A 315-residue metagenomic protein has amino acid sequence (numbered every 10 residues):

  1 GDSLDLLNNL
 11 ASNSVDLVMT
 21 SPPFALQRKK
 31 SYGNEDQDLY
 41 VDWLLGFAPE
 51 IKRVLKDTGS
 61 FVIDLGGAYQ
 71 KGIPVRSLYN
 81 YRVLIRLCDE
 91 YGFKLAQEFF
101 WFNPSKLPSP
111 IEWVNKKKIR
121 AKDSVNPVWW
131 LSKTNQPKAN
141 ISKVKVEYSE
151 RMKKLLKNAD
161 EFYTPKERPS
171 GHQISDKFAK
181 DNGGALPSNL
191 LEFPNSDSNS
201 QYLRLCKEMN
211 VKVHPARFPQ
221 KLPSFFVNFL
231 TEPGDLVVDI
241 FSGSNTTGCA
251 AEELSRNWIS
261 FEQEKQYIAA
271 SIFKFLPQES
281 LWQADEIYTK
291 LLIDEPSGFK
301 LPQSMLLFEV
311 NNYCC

Functional and structural regions predicted by a protein language model:
G1-A270, L307-C315: Core catalytic lobe of class I
G1-L7, F273-C314: S-adenosyl-L-methionine
